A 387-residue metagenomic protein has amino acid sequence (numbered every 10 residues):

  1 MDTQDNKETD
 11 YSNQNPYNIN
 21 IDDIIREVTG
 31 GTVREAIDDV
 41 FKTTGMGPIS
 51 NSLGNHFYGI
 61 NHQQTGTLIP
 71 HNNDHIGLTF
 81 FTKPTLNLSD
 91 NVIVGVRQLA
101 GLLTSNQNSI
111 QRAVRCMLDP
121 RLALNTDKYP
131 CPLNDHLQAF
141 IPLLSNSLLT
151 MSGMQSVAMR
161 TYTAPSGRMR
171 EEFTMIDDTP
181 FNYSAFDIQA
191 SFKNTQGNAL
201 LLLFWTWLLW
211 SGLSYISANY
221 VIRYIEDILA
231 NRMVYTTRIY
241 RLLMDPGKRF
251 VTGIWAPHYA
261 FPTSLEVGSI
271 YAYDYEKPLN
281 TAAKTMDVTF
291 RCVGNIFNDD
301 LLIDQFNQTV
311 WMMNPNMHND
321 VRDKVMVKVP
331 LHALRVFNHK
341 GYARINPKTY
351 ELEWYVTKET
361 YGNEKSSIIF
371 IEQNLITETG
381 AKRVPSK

Functional and structural regions predicted by a protein language model:
D2-K387: Glycine-rich, low-complexity intrinsically disordered segments
